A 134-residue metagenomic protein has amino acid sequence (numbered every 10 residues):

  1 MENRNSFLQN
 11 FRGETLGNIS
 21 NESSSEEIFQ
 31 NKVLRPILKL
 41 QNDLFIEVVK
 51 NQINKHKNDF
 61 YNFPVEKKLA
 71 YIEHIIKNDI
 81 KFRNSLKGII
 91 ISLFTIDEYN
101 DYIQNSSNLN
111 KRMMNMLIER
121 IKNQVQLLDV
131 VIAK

Functional and structural regions predicted by a protein language model:
M1-R35: N-terminal leader/targeting peptides and immediately adjacent processing regions
S20, L34, Y71-I72, I91 (+1 more regions): Generic hydrophobic, helix-prone segments enriched in Leu/Val/Ile
Q30-Y61: Short, well-structured hydrophobic secondary-structure segments
K57-I72, Q124, L128-V131: Membrane-interacting alpha-helical segments
F63-M113: Amphipathic protein-protein interaction modules
N105-K134: Long, highly charged low-complexity segments enriched in Glu/Asp and Lys/Arg with interspersed Ser/Thr
